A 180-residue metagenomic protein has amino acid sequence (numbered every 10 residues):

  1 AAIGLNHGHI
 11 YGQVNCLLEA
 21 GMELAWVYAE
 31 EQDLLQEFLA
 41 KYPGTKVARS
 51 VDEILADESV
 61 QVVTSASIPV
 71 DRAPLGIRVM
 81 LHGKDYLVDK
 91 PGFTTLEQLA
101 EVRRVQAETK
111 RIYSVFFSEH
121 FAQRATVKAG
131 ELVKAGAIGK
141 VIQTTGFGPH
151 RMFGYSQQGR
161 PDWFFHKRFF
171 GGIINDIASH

Functional and structural regions predicted by a protein language model:
A1-Y42: N-terminal Rossmann-like dinucleotide-binding module
N6-H7, P69, G92-F93, F147-M152: Short glycine-enriched loops at secondary-structure junctions
G12, E37, E53, V62 (+3 more regions): Alpha-helical elements of Rossmann-like donor-binding domains used by nucleotide-donor carbohydrate transfer enzymes
W26, Q61-V62, S114, Q143: Short, Asp-centered acidic motifs that coordinate Mg2+ and/or phosphate in catalytic or ligand-binding sites
K46-E58: Short acidic low-complexity segments
V62, I68, A73-E119, G136: Beta-strand-loop-alpha-helix segment that lines the small-molecule cofactor/substrate pocket of alpha/beta enzymes
H120-H180: Predominantly a Rossmann-like dinucleotide-binding segment in NAD(P)-dependent oxidoreductases
